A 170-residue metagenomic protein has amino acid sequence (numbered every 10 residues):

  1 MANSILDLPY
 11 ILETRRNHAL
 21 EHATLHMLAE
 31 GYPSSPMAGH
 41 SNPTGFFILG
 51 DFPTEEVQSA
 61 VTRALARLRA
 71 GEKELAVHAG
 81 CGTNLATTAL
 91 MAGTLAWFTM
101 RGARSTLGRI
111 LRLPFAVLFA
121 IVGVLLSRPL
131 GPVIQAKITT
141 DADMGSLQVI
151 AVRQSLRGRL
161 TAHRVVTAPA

Functional and structural regions predicted by a protein language model:
M1-F46: N-terminal, intrinsically disordered, low-complexity segments that immediately precede the first transmembrane helix
R16, L20, T24, E56-A60 (+2 more regions): Helical mechanochemical/support elements of P-loop NTPase systems and associated helical scaffolds
L20, P33-G50, A116, V122-A170: Cytosol/matrix-facing juxtamembrane amphipathic, basic-hydrophobic segments adjacent to a transmembrane helix
H40-L68: Short, charged cytosolic
E72-T99: Transmembrane alpha-helical segments and their cytosolic interface motifs in multi-pass membrane proteins
T87, M91, L95, P114-L126: Membrane-active amphipathic alpha-helices enriched in small hydrophobic residues
A92-M100, S127-I134: Alpha-helical membrane-inserting segments
A103-F119: Hydrophobic alpha-helical transmembrane segments
